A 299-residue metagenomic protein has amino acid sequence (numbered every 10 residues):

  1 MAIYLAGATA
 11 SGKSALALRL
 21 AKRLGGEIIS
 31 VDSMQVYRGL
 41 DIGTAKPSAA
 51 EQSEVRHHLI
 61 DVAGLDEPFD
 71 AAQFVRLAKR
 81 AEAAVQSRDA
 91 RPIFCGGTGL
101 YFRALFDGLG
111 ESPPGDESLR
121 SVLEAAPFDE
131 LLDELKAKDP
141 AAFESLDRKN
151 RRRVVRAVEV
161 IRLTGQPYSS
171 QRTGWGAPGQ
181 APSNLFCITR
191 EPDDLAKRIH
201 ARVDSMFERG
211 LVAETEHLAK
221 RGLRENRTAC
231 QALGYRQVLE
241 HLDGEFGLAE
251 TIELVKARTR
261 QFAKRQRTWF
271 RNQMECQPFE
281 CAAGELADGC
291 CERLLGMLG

Functional and structural regions predicted by a protein language model:
M1-G299: Phosphate/pyrophosphate-binding catalytic cores of soluble transferases and nucleic-acid-acting enzymes
